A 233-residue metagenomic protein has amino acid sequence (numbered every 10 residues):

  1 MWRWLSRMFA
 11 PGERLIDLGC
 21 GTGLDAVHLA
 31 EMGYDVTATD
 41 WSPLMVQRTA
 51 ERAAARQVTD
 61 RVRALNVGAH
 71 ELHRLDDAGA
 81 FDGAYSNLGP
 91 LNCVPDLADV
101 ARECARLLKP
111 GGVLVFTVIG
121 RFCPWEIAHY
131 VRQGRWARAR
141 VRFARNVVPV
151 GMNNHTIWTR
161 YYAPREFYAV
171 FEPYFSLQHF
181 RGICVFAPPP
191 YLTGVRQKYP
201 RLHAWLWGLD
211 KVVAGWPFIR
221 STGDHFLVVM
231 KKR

Functional and structural regions predicted by a protein language model:
M1-G12: Conserved alpha-helix/loop element of class I SAM-dependent methyltransferases that forms part of the SAM/SAH-binding
G12-G21: Conserved class I S-adenosyl-L-methionine
T22-E71: Class I SAM-dependent methyltransferase SAM/SAH-binding core
R74-G83: A short acidic, Gly/Pro-enriched loop at the edge of an enzyme's catalytic core that lines a small-molecule cofactor
A98-P110: A short glycine-rich, Lys/Arg-flanked "PGG" loop and its adjoining helix->strand segment in the class I
V113-F143: Conserved class I S-adenosyl-L-methionine
V150-E166: Acceptor-substrate binding/catalytic loop of class I
R165-A169, Q178-R233: A C-terminal cap/extension of S-adenosyl-L-methionine-dependent methyltransferases that defines the acceptor-substrate
